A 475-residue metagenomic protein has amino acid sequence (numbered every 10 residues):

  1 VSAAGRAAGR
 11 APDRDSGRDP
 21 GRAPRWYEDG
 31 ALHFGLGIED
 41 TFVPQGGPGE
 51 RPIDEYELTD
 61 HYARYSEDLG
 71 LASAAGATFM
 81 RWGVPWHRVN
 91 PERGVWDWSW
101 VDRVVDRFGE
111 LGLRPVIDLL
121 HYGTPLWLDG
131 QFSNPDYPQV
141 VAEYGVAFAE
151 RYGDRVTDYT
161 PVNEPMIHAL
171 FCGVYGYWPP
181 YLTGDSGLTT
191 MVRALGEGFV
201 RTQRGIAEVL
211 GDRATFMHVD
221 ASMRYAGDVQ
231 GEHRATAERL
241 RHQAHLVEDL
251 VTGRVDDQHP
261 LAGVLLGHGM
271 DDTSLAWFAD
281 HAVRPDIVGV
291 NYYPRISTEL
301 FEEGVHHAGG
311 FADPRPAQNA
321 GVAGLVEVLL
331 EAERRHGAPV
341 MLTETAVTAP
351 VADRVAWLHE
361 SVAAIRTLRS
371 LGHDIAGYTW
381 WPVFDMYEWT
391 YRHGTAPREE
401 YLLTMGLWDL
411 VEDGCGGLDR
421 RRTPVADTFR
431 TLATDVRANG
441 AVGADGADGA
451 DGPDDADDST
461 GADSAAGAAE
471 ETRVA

Functional and structural regions predicted by a protein language model:
V1, G5-D19, A23, V442 (+2 more regions): Intrinsically disordered, low-complexity tandem-repeat regions
A3-G9, G17-G35, D102-D353, A363-V442 (+1 more regions): Active-site region of glycoside hydrolase catalytic domains
G21-H61: Boundary/entry segment of secreted carbohydrate-active catalytic domains
G46-G49, A72, V229, L300-F301: Short, glycine/acidic-enriched capping/hinge loops at junctions between secondary-structure elements
R51-E57, G94-W96, G130-P135: Short glycine-enriched, charge-decorated loop/helix-capping segments at active-site entrances that position
D60-P85, V283-I287: Catalytic domains of carbohydrate-active enzymes, especially glycoside hydrolases
S66-S73, W98-R103, E110: Catalytic alpha-helical scaffold of carbohydrate-active enzymes acting on polysaccharides/glycoconjugates
A75-V101, L120: Aromatic-lined carbohydrate-binding/catalytic grooves of carbohydrate-active enzymes
